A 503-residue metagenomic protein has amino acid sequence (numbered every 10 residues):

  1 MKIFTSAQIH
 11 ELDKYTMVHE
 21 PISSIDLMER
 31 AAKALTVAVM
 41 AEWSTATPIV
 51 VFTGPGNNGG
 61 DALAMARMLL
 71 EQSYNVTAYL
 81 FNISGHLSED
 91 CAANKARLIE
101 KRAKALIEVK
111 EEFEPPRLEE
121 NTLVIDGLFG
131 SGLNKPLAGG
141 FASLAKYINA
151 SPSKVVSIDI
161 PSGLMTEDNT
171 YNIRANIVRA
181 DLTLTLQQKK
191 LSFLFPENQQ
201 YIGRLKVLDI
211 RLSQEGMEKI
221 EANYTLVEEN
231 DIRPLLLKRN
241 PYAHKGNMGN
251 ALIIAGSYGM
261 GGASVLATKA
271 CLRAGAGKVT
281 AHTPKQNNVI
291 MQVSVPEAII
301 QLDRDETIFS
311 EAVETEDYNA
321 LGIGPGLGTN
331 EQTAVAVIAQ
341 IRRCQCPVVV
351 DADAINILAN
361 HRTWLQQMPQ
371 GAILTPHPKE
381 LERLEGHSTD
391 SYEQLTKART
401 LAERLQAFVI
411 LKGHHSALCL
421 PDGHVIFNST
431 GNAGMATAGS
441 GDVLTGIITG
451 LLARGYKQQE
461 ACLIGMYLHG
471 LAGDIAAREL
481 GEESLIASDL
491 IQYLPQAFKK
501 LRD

Functional and structural regions predicted by a protein language model:
M1-F81, S88, F193-V348, N356-I373 (+1 more regions): Small-residue (G/A/S/T)-rich helix-start motifs and N-terminal tracts that mark the onset
A64-N149, V289-Q301, S310-V313, D317: N-terminal small/polar loop signature for handling phosphorylated ligands or for N-terminal nucleophile
N82-G85, P161-S162, A354: Short beta-alpha junction loops
D90, P136-A138, N169-T170, E385-T389: Short, solvent-exposed loop/turn segments at secondary-structure boundaries
K104-E111, A138, G163-D168, I232-L237 (+2 more regions): Short gly/ser/thr-rich secondary-structure transition/capping motifs
A105-E108, V155-S157, T183, L205-V207 (+2 more regions): Conserved beta-strand scaffold positions in the cores of enzyme catalytic domains, especially in NTP/NDP-utilizing
N121-L123, L128-A222: Internal gly/pro-rich beta-alpha loop/helix module that stabilizes soluble enzyme cofactors or their anionic handles
